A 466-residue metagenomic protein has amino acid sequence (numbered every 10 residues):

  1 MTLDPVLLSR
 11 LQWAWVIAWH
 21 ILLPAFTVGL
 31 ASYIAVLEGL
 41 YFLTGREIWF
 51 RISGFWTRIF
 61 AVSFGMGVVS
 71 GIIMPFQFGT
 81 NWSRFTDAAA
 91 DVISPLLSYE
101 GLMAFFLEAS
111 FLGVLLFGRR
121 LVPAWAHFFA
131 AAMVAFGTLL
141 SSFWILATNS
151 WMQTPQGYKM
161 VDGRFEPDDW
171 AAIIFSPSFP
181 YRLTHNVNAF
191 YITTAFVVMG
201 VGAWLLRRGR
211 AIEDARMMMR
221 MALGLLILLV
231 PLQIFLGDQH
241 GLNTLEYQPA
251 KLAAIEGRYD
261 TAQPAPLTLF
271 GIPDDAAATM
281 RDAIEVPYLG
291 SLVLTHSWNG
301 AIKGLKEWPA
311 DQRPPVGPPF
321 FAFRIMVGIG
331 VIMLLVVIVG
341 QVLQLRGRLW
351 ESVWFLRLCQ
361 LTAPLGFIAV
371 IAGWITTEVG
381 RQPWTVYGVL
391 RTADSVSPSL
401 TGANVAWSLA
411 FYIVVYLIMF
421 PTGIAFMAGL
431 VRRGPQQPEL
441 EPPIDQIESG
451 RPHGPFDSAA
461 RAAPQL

Functional and structural regions predicted by a protein language model:
M1-L466: Polytopic transmembrane helical bundles with strong interfacial aromatic enrichment
